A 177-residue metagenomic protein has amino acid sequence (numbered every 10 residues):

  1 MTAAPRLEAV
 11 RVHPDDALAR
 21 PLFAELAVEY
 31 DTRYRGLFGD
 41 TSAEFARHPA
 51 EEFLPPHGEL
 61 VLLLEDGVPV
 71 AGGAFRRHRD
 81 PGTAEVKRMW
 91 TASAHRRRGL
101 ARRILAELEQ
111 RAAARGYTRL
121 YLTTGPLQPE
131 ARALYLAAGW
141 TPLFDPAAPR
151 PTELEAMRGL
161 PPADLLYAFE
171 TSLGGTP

Functional and structural regions predicted by a protein language model:
P5-T83, K87, A92-S93, L105-E107 (+4 more regions): Acetyl-CoA-dependent GNAT
P14, R115-Y121, G125-P177: C-terminal "cap" of GNAT-fold acetyltransferases
A17, R98, P129: Loop/helix-junction capping segments adjacent to catalytic residues or to phosphate/diphosphate-binding pockets
A92-A94, R98, P126: Active-site acidic-Proline motif in GNAT/NAT acetyltransferases
